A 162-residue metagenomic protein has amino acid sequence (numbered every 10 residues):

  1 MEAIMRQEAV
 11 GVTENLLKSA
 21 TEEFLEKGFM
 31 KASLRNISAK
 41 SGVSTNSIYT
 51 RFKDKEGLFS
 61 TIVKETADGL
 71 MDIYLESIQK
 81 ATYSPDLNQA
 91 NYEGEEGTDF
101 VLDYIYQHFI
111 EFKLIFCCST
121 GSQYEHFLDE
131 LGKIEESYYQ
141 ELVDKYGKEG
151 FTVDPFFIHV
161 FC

Functional and structural regions predicted by a protein language model:
M1-A9: N-terminal intrinsically disordered/low-complexity leader segments
I4, N15, S19, E23-G57 (+1 more regions): Helix-turn-helix
A9, L34, K64-M71, E76-I78: Short, basic, alpha-helical segments at the C-terminal edge of helix-turn-helix-like DNA-binding modules
S60-T66, F127: Alpha-helical DNA-contacting segments of helix-turn-helix folds
T61, E76-Q107: Hydrophobic alpha-helical connector segments
T82-N88, L114-S122, T152: Short linear capping/connector segments at secondary-structure termini
F100-Q107, G121-G147, F156-V160: Amphipathic alpha-helical packing segments from all-alpha helical-bundle domains
